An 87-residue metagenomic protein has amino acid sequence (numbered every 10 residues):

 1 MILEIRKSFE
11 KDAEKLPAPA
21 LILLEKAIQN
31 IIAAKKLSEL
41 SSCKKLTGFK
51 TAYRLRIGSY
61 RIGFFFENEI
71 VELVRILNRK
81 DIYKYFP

Functional and structural regions predicted by a protein language model:
M1-A27: Arg/Lys-rich, positively charged N-terminal/basic patches that mediate binding to nucleic acids
I2-L3, Y53-L55, R75: Residues that recognize and position ribonucleotide moieties
S8, T51, N78: Residues that form or immediately flank small-molecule/cofactor binding pockets and catalytic motifs
K11, I32, S38-S41, L77 (+1 more regions): Residue-level signal for pocket-adjacent positions within structured domains
K15, E39, K45, S59 (+1 more regions): Residue-level preference for alpha-helix termini and adjacent loops
L21-I22, I57-R61, F65-P87: Enriched for short, Lys/Arg-rich terminal
Q29-R54: A short, surface-exposed loop/turn module that caps and links secondary-structure elements
